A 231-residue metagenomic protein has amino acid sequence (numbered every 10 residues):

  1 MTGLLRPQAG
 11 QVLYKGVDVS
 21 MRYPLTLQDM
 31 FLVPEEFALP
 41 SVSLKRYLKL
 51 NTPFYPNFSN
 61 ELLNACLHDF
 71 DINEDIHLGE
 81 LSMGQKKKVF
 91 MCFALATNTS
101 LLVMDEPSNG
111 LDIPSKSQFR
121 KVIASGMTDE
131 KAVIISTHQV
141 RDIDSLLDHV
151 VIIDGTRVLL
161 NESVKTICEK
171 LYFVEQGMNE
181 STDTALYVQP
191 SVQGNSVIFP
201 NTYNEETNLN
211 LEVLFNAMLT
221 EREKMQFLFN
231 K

Functional and structural regions predicted by a protein language model:
T2: Helix-to-loop junction immediately C-terminal to a conserved catalytic motif
G10-M21, L25-T26: Conserved ABC transporter NBD signature motif
L25-V89: ABC-family P-loop ATPase nucleotide-binding domains
L102-E106, L111: Catalytic Walker B motif of ABC-type/P-loop ATPase nucleotide-binding domains
I113-S115: Helix N-cap at the start of a conserved alpha-helix in ABC-type nucleotide-binding domains
Q118-I134, H138-I198: ABC transporter nucleotide-binding domain
Y187-K231: C-terminal coupling/interaction segments
